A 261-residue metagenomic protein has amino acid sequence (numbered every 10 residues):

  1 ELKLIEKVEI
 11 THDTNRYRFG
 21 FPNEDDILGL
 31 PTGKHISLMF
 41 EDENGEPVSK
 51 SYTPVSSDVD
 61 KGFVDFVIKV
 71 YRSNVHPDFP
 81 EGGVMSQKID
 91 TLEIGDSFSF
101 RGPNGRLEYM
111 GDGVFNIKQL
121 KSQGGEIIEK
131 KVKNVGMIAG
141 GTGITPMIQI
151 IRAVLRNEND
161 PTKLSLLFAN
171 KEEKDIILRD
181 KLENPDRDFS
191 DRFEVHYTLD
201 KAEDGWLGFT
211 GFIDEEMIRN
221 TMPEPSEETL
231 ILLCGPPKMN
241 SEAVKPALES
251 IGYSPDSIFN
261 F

Functional and structural regions predicted by a protein language model:
E1, I117, T162-F261: Reductase modules of NAD(P)H-dependent flavoproteins
E1-R101, N170-E172, D200-K201: Ferredoxin-reductase
E6, P22, L28, S37 (+10 more regions): A structure-centric feature marking long, well-folded core domains of fungal metabolic enzymes and membrane transporters
G33, G143, P236: Short, conserved phosphate/pyrophosphate- and ester-handling motifs at nucleotide-, phospho-/glycolipid
V48-G62, M110-I138, A247: Short, compositionally biased
P54, I144-E158: Histidine-anchored nucleotide/phosphate-binding helix
M110-D112, M147-R152, K163, L178-R179 (+1 more regions): A short secondary-structure junction signal
V132, R156-L164: Conserved S-adenosyl-L-methionine
